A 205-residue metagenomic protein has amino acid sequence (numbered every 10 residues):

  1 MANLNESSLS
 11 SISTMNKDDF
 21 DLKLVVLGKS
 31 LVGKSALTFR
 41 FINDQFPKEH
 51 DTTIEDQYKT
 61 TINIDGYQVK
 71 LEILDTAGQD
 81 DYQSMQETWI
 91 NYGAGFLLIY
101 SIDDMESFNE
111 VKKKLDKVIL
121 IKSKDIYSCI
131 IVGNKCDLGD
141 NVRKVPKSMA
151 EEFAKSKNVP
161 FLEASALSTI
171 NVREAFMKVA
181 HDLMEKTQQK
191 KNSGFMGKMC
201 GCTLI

Functional and structural regions predicted by a protein language model:
M1-K190, I205: TRAFAC-class small GTPase G-domain
N192-I205: Extreme C-terminal disordered tails of eukaryotic proteins encode short linear targeting/docking signals used
